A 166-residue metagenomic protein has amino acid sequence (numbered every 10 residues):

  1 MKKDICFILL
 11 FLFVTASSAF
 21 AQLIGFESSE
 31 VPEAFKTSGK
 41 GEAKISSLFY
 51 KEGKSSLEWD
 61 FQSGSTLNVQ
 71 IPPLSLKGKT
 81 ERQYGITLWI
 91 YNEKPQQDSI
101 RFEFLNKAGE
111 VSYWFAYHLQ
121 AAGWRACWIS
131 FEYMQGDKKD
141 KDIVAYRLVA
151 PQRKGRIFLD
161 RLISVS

Functional and structural regions predicted by a protein language model:
M1-D4: Positively charged n-region of N-terminal signal peptides that target proteins for export
F7-S18: Bacterial N-terminal signal peptides
F20-K40: Extracellular carbohydrate-recognition regions
L23-G25, V149-S166: Extracellular polysaccharide-targeting segments
K40-E52, Y117-H118: Short, exposed beta-strand/loop patches in secreted or surface proteins that constitute
S46-L67: Short carbohydrate-recognition loop motifs
S63-D137, R153-F158: Extracellular ligand-binding interfaces
G136-Y146: Noncatalytic modules at the cell exterior or secretory-pathway interfaces, chiefly beta-strand-rich lectin/adhesion
